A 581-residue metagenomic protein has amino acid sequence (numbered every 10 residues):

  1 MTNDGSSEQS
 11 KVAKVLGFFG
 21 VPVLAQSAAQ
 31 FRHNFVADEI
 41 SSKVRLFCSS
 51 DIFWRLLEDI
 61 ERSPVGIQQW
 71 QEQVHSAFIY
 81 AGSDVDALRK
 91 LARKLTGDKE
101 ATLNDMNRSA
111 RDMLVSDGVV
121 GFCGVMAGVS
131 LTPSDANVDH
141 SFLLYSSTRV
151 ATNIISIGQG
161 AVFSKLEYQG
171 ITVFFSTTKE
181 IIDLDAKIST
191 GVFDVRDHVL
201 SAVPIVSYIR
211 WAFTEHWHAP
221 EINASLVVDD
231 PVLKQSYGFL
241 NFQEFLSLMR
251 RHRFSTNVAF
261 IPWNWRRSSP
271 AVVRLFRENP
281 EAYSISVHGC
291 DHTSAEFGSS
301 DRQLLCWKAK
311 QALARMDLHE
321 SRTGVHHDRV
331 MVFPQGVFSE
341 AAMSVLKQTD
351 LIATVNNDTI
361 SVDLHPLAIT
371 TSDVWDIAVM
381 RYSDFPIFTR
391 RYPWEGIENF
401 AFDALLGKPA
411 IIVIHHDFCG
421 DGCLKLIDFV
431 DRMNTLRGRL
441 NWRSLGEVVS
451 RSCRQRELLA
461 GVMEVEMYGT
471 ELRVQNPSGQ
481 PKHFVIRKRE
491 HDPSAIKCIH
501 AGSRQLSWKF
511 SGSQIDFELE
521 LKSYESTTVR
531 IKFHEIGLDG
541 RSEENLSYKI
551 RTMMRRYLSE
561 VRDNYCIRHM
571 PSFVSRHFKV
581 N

Functional and structural regions predicted by a protein language model:
S7-A87: Helical hinge/lid and interdomain linker segments adjacent to catalytic or ligand-binding clefts that mediate domain
V15-F18, S42-K43, H75-S76, G118 (+1 more regions): A glycine-centered loop/beta-turn motif at secondary-structure junctions
A25-S27, I205, I209-W211, H216-P220 (+3 more regions): C-terminal domain-boundary segment and adjacent tail
L56-A127: A glycine-rich, often tryptophan-bearing local segment used as a flexible ligand/cofactor-contacting loop or short
Q73, I79-R93, A101-R108, R253-L346 (+2 more regions): Metal-dependent polysaccharide deacetylase catalytic core of the NodB/CE4 family, i.e., the active-site-bearing domain
G191-E281, D328: Active-site beta->alpha N-cap acidic-glycine motif
W211-L240, S321-V332, G336-M343, T349 (+1 more regions): Catalytic grooves of carbohydrate-active enzymes
S236, T293-R322, H365-F402: Alpha-helical scaffold elements lining the catalytic groove of polysaccharide deacetylases
